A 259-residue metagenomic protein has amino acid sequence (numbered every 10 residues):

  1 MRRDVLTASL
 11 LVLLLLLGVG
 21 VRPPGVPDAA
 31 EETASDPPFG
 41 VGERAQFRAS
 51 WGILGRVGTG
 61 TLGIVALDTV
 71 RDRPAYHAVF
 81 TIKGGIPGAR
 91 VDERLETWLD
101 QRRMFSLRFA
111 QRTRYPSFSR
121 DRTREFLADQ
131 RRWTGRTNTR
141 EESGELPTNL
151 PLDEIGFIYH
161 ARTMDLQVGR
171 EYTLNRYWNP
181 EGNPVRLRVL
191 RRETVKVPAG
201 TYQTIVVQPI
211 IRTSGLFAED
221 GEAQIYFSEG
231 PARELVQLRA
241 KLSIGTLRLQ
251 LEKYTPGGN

Functional and structural regions predicted by a protein language model:
M1-S9: Bacterial N-terminal signal peptides that target proteins for export
A8-G18: Bacterial N-terminal signal peptides
L16-L17, G156, R192: A general, composition-driven signal for non-globular sequence regions
P24-A128, T163-N259: Acidic, serine/threonine-rich low-complexity disordered tracts
R120-T163: Hydrophobic, well-structured mid-protein blocks that either form specific transmembrane helices
